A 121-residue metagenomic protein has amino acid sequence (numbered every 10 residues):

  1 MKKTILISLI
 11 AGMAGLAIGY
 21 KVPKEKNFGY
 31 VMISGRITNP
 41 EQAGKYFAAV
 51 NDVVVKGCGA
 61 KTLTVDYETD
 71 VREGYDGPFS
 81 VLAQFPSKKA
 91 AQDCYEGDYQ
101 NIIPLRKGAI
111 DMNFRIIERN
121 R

Functional and structural regions predicted by a protein language model:
M1-T4: Positively charged n-region of N-terminal signal peptides that target proteins for export
L6-F79, Q84-Q92, R119-R121: Short S/T/G/P-rich N-terminal loop/turn motif that feeds into the first structured element of a domain
A83-R121: Surface-exposed, polar helix/loop patches in the mature regions of secreted/periplasmic/lumenal proteins that form
